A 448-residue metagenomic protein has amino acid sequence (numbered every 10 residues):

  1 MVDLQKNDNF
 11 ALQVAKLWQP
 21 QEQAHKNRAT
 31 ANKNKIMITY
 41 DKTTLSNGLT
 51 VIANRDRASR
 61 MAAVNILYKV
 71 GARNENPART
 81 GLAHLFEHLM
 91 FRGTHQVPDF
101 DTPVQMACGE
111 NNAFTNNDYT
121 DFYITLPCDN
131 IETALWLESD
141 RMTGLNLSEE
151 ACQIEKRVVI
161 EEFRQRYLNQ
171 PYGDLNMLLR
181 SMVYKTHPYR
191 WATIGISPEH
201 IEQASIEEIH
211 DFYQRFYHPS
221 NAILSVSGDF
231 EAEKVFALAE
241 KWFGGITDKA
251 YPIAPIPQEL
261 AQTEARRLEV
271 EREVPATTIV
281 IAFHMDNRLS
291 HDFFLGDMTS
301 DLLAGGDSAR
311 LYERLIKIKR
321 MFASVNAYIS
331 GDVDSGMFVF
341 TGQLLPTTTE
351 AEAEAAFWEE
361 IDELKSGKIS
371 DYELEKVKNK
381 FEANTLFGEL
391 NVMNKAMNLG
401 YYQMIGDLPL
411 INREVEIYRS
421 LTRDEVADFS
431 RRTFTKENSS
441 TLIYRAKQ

Functional and structural regions predicted by a protein language model:
D3, N9-L12, K16-P20, H25-K26 (+1 more regions): Short, positively charged and aromatic/hydrophobic N-terminal segments
N34-I36, D41, K185-T186, R190 (+5 more regions): An aromatic/glycine/proline-enriched structural segment found at the starts of mature extracellular/organellar domains
I36-K42, R180-A222, L238, A254-E259 (+2 more regions): Histidine-acidic residue clusters that define the catalytic metal-binding segment of zinc metallopeptidase domains
D56, N65-L67, S181, Y251-R310 (+1 more regions): His/Glu-based metal-binding/catalytic segments typifying zinc-dependent metallopeptidases
A63-T125, W191-I194, G305-M321: M16/MPP (pitrilysin/insulinase) zinc-metallopeptidase core fold and M16-derived inactive scaffolds
G93, T125-V158, S330-G388: M16/insulysin-pitrilysin zinc metalloprotease superfamily fold
Q105-M106, I201, V280-H284, L303-L344: A structural supersecondary motif
I223-S225, Q343, L364, K368 (+1 more regions): C-terminal regions of mature proteins
